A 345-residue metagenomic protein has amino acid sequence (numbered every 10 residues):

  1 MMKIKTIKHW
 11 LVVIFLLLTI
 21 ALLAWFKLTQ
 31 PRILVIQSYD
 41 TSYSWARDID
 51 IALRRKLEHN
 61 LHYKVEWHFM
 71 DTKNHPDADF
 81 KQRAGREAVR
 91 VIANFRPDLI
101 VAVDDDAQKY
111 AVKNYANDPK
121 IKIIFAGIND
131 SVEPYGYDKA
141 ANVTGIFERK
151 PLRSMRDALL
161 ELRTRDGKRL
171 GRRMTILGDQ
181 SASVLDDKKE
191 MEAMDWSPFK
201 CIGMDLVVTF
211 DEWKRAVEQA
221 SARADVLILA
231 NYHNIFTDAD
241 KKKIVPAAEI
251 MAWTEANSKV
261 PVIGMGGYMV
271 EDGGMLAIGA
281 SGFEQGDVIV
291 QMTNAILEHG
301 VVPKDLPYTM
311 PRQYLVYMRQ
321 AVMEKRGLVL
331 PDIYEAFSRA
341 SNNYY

Functional and structural regions predicted by a protein language model:
H9-W25: Hydrophobic membrane-insertion alpha-helices, especially the h-region of bacterial N-terminal signal peptides
T29-W45, R173-G178: Short beta-strand segments enriched in small/hydrophobic residues
L53, T144-M194, V302, Y308-V322: An alpha-beta-alpha
A78-L99, E192, E212-D225: Short, well-structured alpha-helical segments in soluble
I92-D104, I124-F125, R173-G178, R223-K242 (+1 more regions): Periplasmic-binding protein-like
I121-V143, G267-M275: Flexible loop/hinge segments that line or gate small-molecule binding clefts
N129-D138, T144-R169, A280-H299: Hydrophobic alpha-helical segments within soluble ligand-binding/sensing domains
A295-Y345: Hinge/cleft segment of the Venus flytrap/periplasmic-binding protein
